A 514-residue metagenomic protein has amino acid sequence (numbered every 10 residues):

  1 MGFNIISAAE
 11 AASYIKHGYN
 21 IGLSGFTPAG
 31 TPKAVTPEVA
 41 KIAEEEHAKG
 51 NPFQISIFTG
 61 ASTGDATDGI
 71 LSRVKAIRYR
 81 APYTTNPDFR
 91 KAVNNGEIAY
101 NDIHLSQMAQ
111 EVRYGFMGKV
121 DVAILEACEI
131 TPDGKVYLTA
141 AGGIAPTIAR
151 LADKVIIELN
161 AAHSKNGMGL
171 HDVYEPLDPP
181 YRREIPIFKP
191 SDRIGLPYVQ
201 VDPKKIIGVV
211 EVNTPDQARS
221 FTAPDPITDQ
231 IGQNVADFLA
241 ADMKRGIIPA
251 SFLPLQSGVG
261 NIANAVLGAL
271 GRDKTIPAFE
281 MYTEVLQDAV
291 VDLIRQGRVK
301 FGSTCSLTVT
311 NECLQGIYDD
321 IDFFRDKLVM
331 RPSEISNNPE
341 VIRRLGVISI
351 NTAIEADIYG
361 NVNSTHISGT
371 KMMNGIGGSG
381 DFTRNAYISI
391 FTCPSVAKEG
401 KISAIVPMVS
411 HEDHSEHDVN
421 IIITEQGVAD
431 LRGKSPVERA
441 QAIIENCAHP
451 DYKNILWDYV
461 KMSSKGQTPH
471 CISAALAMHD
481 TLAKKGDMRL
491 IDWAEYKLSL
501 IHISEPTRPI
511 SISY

Functional and structural regions predicted by a protein language model:
M1-L500, S504: Conserved alpha/beta enzyme-core scaffold
I501-E505, P509-Y514: Single conserved hydrophobic/aromatic residue that forms the stacking wall/gate of nucleotide- or nucleobase-binding
